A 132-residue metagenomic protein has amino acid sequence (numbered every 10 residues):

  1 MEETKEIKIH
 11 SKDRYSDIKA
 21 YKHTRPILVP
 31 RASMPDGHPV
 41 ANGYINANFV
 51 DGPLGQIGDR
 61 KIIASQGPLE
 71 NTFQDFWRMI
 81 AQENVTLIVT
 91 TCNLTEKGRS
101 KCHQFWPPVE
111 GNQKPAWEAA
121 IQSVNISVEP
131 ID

Functional and structural regions predicted by a protein language model:
M1-D132: Cys-based phosphatases of the PTP/DUSP/CDC25 superfamily and their flanking regulatory architecture
